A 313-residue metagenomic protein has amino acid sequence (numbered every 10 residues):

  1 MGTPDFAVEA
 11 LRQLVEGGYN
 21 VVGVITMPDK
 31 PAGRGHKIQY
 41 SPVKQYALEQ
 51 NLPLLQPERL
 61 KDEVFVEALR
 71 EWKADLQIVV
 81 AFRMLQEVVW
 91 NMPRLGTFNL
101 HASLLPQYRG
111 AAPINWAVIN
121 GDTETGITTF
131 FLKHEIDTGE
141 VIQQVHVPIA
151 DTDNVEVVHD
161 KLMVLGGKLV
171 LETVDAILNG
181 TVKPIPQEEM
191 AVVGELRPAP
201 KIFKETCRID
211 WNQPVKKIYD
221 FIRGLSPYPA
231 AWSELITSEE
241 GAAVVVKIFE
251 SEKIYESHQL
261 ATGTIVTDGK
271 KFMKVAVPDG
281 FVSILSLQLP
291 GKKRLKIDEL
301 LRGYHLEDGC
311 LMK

Functional and structural regions predicted by a protein language model:
M1-G35: N-terminal Rossmann-like dinucleotide-binding module
T3-F6, E58-K61, A81-M84, I254: Short beta->alpha connector loops
V8, R12-E16, V66-R70, E87 (+1 more regions): Amphipathic, non-transmembrane alpha-helical secondary structure
G17, M27, L76-K201, E205: Donor/substrate-binding cores of folate-linked one-carbon enzymes
N20, N51-P53, G96: Conserved beta-strand segments of alpha/beta enzyme cores
P31-D75: N-terminal glycine-/serine-/threonine-rich beta1-alpha1-beta2 phosphate-ribose binding loop of Rossmann-like
A191-K313: Internal anion-binding site segments
